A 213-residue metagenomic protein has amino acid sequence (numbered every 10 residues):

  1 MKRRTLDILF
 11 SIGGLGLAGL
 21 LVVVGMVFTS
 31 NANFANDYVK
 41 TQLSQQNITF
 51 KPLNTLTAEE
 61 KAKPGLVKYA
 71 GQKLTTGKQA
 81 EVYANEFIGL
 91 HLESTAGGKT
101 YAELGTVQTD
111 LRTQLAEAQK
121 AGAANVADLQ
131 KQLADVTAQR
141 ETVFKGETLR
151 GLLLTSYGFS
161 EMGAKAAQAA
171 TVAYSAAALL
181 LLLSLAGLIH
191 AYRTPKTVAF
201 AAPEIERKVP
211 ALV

Functional and structural regions predicted by a protein language model:
M1-A18, E141, K145-L152, S156-E161 (+1 more regions): N-terminal pre-first-transmembrane soluble regions of secretory-pathway and organelle membrane proteins
M1-Y38, S175, Y192: Hydrophobic secretory-pathway targeting helix
K2-I12, M162-V213: Juxtamembrane interface at the cytosolic side of transmembrane helices
V22, M26, T137, E141 (+2 more regions): Polytopic transmembrane helical bundles with strong interfacial aromatic enrichment
Y38-Q45, F200-E206: Juxtamembrane extracytosolic/periplasmic "stalk" immediately C-terminal to the first targeting helix
I48-E147: Long, solvent-exposed extracytoplasmic domains/loops
A127-A178: Short, aromatic-rich amphipathic segments at membrane interfaces that lie adjacent to a transmembrane helix or signal
